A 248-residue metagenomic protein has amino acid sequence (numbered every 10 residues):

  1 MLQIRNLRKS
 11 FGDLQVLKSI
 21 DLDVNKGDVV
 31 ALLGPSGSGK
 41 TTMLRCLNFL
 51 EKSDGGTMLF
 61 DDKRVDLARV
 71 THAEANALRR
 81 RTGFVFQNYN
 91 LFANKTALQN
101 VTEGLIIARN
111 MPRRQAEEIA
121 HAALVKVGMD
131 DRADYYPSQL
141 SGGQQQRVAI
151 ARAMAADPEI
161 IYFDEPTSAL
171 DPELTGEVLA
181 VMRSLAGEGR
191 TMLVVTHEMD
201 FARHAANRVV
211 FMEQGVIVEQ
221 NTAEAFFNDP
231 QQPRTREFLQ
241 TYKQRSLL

Functional and structural regions predicted by a protein language model:
M1-A223: ABC family nucleotide-binding domain
E224-L248: C-terminal boundary and immediately downstream tail of ABC-type ATPase nucleotide-binding domains
